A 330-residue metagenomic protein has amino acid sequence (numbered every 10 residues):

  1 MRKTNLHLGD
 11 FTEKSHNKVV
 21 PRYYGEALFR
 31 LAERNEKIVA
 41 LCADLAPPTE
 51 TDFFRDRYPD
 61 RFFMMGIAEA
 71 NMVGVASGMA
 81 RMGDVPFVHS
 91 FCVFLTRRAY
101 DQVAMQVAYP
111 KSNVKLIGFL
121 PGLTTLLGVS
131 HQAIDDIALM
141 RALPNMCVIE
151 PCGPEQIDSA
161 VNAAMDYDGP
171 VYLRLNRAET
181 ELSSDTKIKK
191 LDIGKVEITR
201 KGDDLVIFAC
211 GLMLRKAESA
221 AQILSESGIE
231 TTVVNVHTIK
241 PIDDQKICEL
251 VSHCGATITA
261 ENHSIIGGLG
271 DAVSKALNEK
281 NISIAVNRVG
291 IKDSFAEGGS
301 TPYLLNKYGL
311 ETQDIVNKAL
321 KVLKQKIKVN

Functional and structural regions predicted by a protein language model:
M1-R174, E179, K190: Thiamine diphosphate
R2-N5, Y23, R34-K37, P47-D56 (+2 more regions): Thiamine diphosphate
